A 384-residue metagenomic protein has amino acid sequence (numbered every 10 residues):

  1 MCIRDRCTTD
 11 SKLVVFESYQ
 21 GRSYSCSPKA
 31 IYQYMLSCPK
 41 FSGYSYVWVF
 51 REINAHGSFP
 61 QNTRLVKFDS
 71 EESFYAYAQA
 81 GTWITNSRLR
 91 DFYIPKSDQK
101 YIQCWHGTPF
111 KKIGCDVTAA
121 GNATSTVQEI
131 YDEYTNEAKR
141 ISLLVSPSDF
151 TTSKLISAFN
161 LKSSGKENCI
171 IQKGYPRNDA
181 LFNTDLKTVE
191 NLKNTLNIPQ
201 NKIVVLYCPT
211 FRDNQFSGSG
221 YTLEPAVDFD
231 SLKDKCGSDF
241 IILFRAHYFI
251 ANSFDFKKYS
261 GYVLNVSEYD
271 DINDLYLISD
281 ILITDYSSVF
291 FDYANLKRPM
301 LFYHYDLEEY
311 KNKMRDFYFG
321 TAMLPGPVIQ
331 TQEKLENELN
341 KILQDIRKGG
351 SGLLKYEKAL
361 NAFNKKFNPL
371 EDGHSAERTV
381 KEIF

Functional and structural regions predicted by a protein language model:
M1-I3: Short, small-residue-biased leader/transition segments that mark boundaries at the very start of proteins
S25-Q33, A158, Y175-F256, I329-T331 (+1 more regions): Conserved catalytic-core segment of nucleotide-activated headgroup transferases in glycan assembly
K29-Q33, N62-T126, D132: Extended catalytic core of nucleotide-activated donor transferases of GT-like folds
L65-T82, L243, Y248-F291: Donor nucleotide-activated moiety binding/catalytic core segment of transferases that use nucleotide-activated donors
W83-K112, Y269-M314: A donor-sugar binding/catalytic signature common to diverse glycosyltransferases and related nucleotide-sugar
K111-Q215, G220, R347-S351, A359-L360: A nucleotide-sugar donor-handling region in carbohydrate enzymes
K257-G261, S288-F367: Catalytic binding pocket for nucleotide-activated donors in carbohydrate/polymer assembly enzymes
L370-F384: C-terminal alpha-helical cap of glycosyltransferases
